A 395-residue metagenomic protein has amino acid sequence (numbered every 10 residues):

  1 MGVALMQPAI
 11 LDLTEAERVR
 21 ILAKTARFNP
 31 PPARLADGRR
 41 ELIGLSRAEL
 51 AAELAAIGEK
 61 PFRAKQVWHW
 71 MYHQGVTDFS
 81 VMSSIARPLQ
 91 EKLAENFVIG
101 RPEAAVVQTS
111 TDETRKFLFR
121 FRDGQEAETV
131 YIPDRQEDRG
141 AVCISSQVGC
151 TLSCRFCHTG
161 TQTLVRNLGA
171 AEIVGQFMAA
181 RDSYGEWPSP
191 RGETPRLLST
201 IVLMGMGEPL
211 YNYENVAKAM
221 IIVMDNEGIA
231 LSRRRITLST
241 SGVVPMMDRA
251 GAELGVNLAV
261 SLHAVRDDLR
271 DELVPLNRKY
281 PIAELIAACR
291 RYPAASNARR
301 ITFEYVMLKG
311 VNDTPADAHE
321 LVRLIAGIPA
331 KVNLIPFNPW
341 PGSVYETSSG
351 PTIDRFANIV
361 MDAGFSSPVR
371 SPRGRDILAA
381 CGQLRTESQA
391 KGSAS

Functional and structural regions predicted by a protein language model:
M1-A127, Y131-P133, P188-S189, R290-A298 (+1 more regions): Auxiliary Fe-S-binding modules of radical SAM enzymes
R47, T151, V243-P245, R266-D267 (+1 more regions): Alpha-helix N-cap/helix-start and coil->helix boundary motif
T109-S110, S145-S146, S239, S261: Short linear Ser/Thr-Pro motifs
R115, A127, G140-I144, L152 (+1 more regions): Generic beta-strand structural signal
D134-E186: Canonical Radical SAM [4Fe-4S] cluster-binding loop centered on the CxxxCxxC motif and its immediate flanking residues
D182-P368: Conserved AdoMet/S-adenosylmethionine-binding subsite of the radical SAM
